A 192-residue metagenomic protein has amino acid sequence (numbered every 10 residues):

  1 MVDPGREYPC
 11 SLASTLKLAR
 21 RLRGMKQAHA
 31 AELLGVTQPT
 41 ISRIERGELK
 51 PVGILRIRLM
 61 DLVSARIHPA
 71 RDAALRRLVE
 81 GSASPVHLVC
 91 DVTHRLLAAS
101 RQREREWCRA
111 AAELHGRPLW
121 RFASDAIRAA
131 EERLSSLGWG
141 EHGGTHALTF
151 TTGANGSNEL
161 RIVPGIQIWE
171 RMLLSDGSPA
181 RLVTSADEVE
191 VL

Functional and structural regions predicted by a protein language model:
M1-R21: A short, Lys/Arg-rich alpha-helix, primarily the initiator
R21, E32, D61, R105: Short polybasic/polar patches that bind polyanions
G24-S42: Short alpha-helical DNA-recognition segment
K50-D72: DNA major-groove recognition helix of helix-turn-helix/homeodomain DNA-binding modules
H68-P85: Short, basic/aromatic recognition patches
A83-L192: Sensory/regulatory domains in signal-transduction proteins
